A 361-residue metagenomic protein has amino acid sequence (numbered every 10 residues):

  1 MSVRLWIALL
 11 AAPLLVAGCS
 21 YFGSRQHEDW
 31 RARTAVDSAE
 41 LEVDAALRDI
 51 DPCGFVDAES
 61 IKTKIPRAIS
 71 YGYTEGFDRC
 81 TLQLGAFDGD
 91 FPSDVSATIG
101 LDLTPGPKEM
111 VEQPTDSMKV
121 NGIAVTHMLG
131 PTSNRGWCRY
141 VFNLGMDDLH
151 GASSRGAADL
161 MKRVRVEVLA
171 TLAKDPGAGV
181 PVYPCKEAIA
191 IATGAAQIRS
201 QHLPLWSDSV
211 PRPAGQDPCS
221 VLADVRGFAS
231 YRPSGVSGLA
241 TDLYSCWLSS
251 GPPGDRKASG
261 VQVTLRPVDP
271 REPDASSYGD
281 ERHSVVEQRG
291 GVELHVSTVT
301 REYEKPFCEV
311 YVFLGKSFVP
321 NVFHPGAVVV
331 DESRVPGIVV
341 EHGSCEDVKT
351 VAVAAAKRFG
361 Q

Functional and structural regions predicted by a protein language model:
M1-A12: N-terminal export and membrane-targeting signals
L14, R48, E75-G76, S133 (+5 more regions): Disulfide-bonded cysteine motifs in exported proteins
V16-G18: C-terminal motif of bacterial Sec signal peptides marking the signal peptidase cleavage site
S20-T81, Q201-S245, Y278-R282, S344-Q361: N-terminal "mature-domain start" segment
E59-I65, A86-S93, G145-D148, A192-A195 (+4 more regions): Extracellular/mature segments of secreted proteins
P66-W137, G238-A327, E332: Short, solvent-exposed recognition patches
M118-S209, V285-Q361: A short, solvent-exposed beta-edge/loop patch
